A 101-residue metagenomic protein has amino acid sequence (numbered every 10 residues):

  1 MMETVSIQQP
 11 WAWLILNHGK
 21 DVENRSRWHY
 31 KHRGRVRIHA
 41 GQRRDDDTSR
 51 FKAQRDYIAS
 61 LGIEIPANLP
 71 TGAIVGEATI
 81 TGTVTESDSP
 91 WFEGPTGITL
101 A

Functional and structural regions predicted by a protein language model:
M1-A101: Structured alpha/beta reader/binder surfaces that contact nucleic acids or chromatin modification marks
